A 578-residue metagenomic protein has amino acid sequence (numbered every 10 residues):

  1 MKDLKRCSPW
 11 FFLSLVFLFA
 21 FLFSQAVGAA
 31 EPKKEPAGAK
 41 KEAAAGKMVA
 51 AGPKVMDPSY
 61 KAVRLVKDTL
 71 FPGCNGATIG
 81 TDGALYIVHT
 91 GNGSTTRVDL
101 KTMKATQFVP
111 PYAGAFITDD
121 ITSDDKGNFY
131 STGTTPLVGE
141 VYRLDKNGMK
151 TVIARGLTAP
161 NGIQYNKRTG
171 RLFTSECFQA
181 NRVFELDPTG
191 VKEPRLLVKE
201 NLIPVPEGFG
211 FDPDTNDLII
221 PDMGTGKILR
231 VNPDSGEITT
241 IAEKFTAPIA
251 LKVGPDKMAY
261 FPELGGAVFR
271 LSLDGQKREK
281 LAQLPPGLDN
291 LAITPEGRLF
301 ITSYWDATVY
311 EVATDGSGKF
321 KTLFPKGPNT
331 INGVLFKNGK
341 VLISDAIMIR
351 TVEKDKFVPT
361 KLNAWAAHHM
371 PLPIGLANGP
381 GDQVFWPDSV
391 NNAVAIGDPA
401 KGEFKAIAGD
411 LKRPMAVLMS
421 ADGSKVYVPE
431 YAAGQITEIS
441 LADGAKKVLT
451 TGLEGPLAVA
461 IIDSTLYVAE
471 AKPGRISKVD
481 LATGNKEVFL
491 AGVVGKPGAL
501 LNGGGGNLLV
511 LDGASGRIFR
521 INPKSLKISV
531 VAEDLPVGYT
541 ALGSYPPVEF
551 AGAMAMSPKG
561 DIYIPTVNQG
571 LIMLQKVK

Functional and structural regions predicted by a protein language model:
M1-S14: Bacterial N-terminal signal peptides that target proteins for export
F12-S24: Bacterial N-terminal signal peptides
G46-F71: A short helix->beta-strand "capping" segment at the edge of beta-propeller domains
A62-D68, K104-P111, G148-R155, K192-E200 (+9 more regions): A short beta-strand motif characteristic of beta-propeller blades
D68-D82, Y112-G133, L137-E140, G156-R171 (+12 more regions): Beta-rich, blade/repeat-based domains predominating in secreted/periplasmic proteins but also intracellular
T90-G91, T134-P136, E176-F178, M223 (+10 more regions): Short loop/turn segments immediately following the C-termini of beta-strands
S94-R97, E140-Y142, R182-E185, K227-R230 (+8 more regions): A short loop-to-beta-strand structural motif that recurs across blades of beta-propeller domains
D99-M103, L144-M149, L186-V191, V231-G236 (+8 more regions): Short loop/turn segments that connect beta-strands within beta-propeller blades
